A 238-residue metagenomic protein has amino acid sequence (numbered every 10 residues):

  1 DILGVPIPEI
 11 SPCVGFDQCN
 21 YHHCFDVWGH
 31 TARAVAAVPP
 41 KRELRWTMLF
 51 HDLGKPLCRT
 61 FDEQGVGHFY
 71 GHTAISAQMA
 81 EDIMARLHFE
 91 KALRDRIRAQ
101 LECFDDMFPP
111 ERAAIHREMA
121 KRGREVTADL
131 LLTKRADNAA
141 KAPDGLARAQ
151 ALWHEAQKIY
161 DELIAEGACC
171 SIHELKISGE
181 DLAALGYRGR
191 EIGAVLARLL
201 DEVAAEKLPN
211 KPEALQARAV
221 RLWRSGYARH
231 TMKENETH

Functional and structural regions predicted by a protein language model:
D1-A151, T231: Conserved, hydrophobic alpha-helical core segments of structured domains
D82, R86, K141-H238: Charged substrate- and nucleic-acid-binding regions of tRNA-handling and nucleotidyl-transfer enzymes, centered on
